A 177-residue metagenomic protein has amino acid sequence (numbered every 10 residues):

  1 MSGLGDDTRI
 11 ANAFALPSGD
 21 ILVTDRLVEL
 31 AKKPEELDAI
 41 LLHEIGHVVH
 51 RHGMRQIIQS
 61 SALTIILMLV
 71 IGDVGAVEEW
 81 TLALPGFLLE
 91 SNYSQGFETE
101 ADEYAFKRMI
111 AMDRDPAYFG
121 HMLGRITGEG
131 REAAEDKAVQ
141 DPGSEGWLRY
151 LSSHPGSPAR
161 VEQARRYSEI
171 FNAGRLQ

Functional and structural regions predicted by a protein language model:
M1-L176: A Zn2+-metalloprotease active-site environment signal
